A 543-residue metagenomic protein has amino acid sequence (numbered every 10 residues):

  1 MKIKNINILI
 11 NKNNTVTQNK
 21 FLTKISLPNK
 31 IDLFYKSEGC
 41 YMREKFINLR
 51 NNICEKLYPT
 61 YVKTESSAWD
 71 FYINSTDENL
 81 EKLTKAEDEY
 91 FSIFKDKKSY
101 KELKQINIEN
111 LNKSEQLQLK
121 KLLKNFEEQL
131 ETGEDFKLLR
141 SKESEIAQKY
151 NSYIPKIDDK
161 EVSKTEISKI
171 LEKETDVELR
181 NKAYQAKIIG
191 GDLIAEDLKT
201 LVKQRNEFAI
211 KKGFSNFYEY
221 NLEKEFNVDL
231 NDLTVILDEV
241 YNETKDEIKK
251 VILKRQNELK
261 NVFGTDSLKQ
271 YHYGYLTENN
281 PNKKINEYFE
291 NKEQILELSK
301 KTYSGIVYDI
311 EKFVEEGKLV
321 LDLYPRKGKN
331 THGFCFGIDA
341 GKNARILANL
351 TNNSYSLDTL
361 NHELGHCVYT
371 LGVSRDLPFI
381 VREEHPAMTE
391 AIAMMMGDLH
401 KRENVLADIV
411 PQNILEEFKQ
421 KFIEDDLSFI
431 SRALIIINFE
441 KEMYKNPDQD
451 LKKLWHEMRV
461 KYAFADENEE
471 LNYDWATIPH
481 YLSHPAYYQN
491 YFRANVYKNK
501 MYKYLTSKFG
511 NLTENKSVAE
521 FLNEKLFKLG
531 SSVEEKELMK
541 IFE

Functional and structural regions predicted by a protein language model:
M1-E44: Non-Sec secretion/translocation targeting segments of pathogen effectors
C40-D192, N227, A486: N-terminal helix-rich structural modules
K45-F46, D77-N79, F226, L360 (+7 more regions): C-terminal, non-catalytic "cap/extension" segments appended to globular domains
D159-T165, K199-L347, E417-K419, S428: Active-site-proximal, well-structured secondary-structure segments within enzyme catalytic domains
L237-D246, E383-F418, A494: Post-HExxH zinc-binding segment in Zn-dependent metallohydrolases
E316-R326, D339-K342, E363-V373, E403-I409: Alpha-helical recognition segments enriched in aromatics with Gly/Pro capping that present substrate-recognition
Y355-L371, E390-M394: Active-site recognition of the HExxH zinc-binding catalytic motif
I380-I392, D425-S428, P485-Y491: Active-site metal-coordination segments of metallo-dependent hydrolases
